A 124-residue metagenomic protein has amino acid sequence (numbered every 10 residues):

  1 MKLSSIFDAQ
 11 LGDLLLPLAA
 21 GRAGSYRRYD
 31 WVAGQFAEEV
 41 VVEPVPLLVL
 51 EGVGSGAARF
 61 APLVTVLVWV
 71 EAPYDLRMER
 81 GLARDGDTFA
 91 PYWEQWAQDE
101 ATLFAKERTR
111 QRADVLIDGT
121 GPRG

Functional and structural regions predicted by a protein language model:
M1-L50: Conserved nucleotide-sensing/catalytic segment adjacent to the nucleotide-binding pocket in NTP-handling enzymes
L3-S4, A57, T102: Alpha-helix initiation/capping motif
P17-G21, T88, L103: Solvent-exposed amphipathic alpha-helical surface segments
Q35-D85: ATP-dependent NMP and nucleoside kinases share a basic, alpha-helical "lid"
P62, V66, D75, E79 (+3 more regions): NTP-dependent small-molecule kinase module
W93-W96: Acidic, metal/cofactor-coordinating or nucleic-acid-engaging core segments within structured domains
